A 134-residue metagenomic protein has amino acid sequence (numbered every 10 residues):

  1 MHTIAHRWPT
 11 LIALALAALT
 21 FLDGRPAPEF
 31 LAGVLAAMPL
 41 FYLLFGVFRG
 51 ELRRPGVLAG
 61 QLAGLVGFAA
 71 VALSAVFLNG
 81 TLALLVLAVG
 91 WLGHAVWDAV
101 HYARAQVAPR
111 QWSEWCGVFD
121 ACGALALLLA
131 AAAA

Functional and structural regions predicted by a protein language model:
A5-T10, A32-L35, R54-V66, R110-G117: Cytoplasmic-side transmembrane-helix entry/capping segments in multi-pass membrane proteins
T10-R25, L43, F68-L73, L127: Membrane-embedded alpha-helical segments in integral membrane proteins
L22-E29, R49-P55, S74-L82, A105-V107: Membrane-interface helix caps and helix-loop-helix hairpins in membrane proteins
G24-M38, T81-L92: Structural signature of hydrophobic alpha-helical transmembrane segments
F41-G56, V96-Q106: C-terminal ends of transmembrane helices
Q61-F68, A88-A95, G117-D120: Hydrophobic alpha-helical segments of small multi-pass membrane proteins
F77-V89, V96-Q111: Membrane-helix boundary connector in multi-pass membrane proteins
L125-A134: Juxtamembrane boundary at the C-terminal end of a transmembrane helix
